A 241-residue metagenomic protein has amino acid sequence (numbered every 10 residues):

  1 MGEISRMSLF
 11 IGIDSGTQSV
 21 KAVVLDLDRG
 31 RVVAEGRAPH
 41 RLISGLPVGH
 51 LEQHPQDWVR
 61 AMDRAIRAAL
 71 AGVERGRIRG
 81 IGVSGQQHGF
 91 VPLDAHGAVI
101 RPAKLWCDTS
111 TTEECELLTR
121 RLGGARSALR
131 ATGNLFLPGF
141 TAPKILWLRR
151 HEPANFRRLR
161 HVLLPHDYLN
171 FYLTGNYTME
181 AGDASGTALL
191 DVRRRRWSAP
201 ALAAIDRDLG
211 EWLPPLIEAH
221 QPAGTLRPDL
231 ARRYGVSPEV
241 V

Functional and structural regions predicted by a protein language model:
M1-R101, R158, A203, P214-P215 (+1 more regions): N-terminal glycine/serine-rich phosphate-binding loop of ATP-dependent small-molecule kinases, especially carbohydrate
S15-T17, A128-V241: Gly/Ser/Thr-rich active-site cleft segment
A68, G72, R121, H151 (+1 more regions): Active-site catalytic microenvironments for nucleophilic, acid-base chemistry
A95-V99, L117, R121-L122, S127: Hydrophobic or amphipathic alpha-helical targeting/insertion segments
D108: Carbohydrate-associated surface elements
T111: Gly/Ser-rich phosphate-binding catalytic loop and adjacent alpha/beta segment that cradle a phosphoryl group at enzyme
E114: Active-site metal-coordination/substrate-binding segment of hydrolases, especially metallo-dependent peptidases
